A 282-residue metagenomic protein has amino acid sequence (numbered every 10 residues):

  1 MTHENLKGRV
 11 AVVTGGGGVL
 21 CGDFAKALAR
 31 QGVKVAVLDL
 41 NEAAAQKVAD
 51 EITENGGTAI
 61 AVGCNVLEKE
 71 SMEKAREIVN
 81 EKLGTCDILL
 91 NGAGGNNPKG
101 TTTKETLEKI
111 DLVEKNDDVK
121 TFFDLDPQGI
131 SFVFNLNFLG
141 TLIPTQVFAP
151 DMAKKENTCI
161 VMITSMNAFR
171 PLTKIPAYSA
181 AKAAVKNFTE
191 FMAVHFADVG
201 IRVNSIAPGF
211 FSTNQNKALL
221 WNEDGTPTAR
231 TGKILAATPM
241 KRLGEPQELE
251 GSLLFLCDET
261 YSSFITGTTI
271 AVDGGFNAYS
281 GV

Functional and structural regions predicted by a protein language model:
T2, T102-K109, D198, F210-A237 (+1 more regions): A glycine/serine/threonine-rich, flexible loop-to-helix segment that serves as the NAD(P) cofactor-binding "lid"
E4-A36: Canonical Rossmann dinucleotide-binding motif of NAD(H)/NADP(H)-dependent dehydrogenases/reductases, specifically
T106-L142, V161, V185, M240: Catalytic Tyr-X3-Lys loop
T145, A181: Active-site helix of classical SDR
P150, V194-A197: Alpha-helical segment proximal to the catalytic Tyr-Lys
N157, A197, R202, Y261-T266: Short, small/polar-rich loop/turn modules that mediate ligand/substrate recognition or access, typified
S165: Residue(s) in the substrate-gating loop at a strand-loop-helix junction that position the organic substrate next
R242-V272, N277: C-terminal substrate-recognition "lid" of short-chain dehydrogenase/reductases
